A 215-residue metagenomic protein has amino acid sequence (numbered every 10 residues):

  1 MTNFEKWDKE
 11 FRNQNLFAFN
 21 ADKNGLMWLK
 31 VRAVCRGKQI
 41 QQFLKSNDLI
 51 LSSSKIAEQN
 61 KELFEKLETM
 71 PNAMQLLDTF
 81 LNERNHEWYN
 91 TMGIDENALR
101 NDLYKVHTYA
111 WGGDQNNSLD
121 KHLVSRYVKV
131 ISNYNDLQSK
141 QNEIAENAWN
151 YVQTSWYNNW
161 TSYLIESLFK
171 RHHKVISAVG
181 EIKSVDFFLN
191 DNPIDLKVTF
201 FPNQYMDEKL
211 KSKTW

Functional and structural regions predicted by a protein language model:
M1-I50, I56-W156: Interdomain/boundary linker segments immediately adjacent to catalytic/signaling cores
L119-L123, H173-K174, P193: Solvent-exposed, well-ordered amphipathic alpha-helical segments that flank/support binding or catalytic loops
N142-S177: Acidic-basic catalytic patches of nuclease active cores, encompassing PD-(D/E)XK and other metal-cofactor nuclease
K174-K183, N190-D191: Active-site metal-binding core of divalent-cation-utilizing nuclease and nuclease-like domains
F187, N192-F200: Conserved catalytic cores of phosphodiester-cleaving nucleases, focusing on short active-site segments
T199-W215: Catalytic cores of nucleic-acid endonucleases
